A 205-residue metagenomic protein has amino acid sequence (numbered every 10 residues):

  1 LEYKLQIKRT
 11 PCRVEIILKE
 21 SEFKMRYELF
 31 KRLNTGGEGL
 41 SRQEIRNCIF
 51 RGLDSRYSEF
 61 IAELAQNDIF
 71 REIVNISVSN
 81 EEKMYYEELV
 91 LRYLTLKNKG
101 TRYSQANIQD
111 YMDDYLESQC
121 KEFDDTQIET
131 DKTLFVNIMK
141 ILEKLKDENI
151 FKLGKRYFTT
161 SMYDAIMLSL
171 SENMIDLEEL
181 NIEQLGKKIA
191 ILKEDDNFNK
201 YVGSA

Functional and structural regions predicted by a protein language model:
L1-D113, E179, E183-I191, N197-S204: Basic- and aromatic-enriched surface patches that contact anionic nucleotides/nucleic acids
K24, Y85-E88, T133, N137 (+1 more regions): Generic recognition of stable, solvent-exposed alpha-helical segments in well-folded globular domains
C48-Q66, K121-K140: An acidic intrinsically disordered interaction segment
A62-S79, F135-L153: Short amphipathic alpha-helical segments and their helix-coil junctions
S79-K83, I128, R156: Conserved phosphate/pyrophosphate-binding and hydrolysis machinery centered on Walker-type P-loop NTPases, extending
Q105-M139, L145-F151, K155, M162: Small-residue-rich helix-loop
E143-N197: C-terminal hydrophobic structural anchor segments that stabilize assembly/packing rather than catalytic chemistry
